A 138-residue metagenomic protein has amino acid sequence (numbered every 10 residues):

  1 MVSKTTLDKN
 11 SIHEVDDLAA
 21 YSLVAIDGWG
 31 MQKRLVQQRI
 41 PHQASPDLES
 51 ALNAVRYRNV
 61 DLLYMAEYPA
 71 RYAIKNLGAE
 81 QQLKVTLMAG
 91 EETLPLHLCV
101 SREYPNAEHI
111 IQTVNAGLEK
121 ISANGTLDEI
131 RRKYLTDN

Functional and structural regions predicted by a protein language model:
S3-S22: Flexible hinge/capping segments at coil-to-helix
K4-L7, G28-W29, Y68-P69, E103: Solvent-exposed coil/turn segments that connect beta secondary-structure elements in extracytoplasmic/periplasmic
D16-D17, Q37, E49-Y72, N76-L77: Short helices/loops that flank or line small-molecule/ion binding pockets
L18, V55-R56, L98, V114: Hydrophobic residues within well-ordered alpha-helices
V24-A25, L63, C99: Short, well-ordered beta-strand segments
A25, I40-A54, L87-M88: Short beta-strand-to-loop elements that line the ligand-binding cleft of bilobed periplasmic-binding protein-like
G30-R39, Q43, Q81-L83, A116-N138: Ligand-binding clefts/hinges and TM-proximal coupling segments of bilobed small-molecule sensing domains
A79-N115, N138: Periplasmic-binding protein-like
